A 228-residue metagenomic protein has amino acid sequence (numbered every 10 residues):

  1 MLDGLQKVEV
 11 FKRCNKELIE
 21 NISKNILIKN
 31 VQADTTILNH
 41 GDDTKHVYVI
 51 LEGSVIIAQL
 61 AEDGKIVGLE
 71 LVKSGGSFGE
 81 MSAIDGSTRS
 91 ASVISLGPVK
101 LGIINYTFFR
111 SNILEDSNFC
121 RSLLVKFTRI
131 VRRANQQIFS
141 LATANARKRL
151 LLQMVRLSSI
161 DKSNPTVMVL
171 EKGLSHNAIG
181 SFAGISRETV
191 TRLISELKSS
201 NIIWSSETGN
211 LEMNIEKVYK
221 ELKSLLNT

Functional and structural regions predicted by a protein language model:
M1-A33, S77, S82-I84: Cyclic nucleotide-binding regulatory module and flanking cytosolic helices
Q6, L38, L51, V155-S159: Short, locally clustered residues in the helix-turn-helix/winged-helix DNA-binding domain
V10, T35-G97: Cyclic nucleotide-binding regulatory domains
L18-I19, E70-T128, R132: Cyclic-nucleotide recognition modules
E52, S74, P98, Y106 (+4 more regions): ATP/adenylate-binding site constellation spanning eukaryotic-like Ser/Thr protein kinases, ABC-transporter
A58, E80-M81, S111-N112, Q153 (+1 more regions): Residues that scaffold the ATP/ADP-binding catalytic core of kinase and kinase-like folds
L114, N118-G184: Polybasic "coupling" helices that flank or enter modular domains
L157-T228: Phosphate-/nucleic-acid-contacting segments
